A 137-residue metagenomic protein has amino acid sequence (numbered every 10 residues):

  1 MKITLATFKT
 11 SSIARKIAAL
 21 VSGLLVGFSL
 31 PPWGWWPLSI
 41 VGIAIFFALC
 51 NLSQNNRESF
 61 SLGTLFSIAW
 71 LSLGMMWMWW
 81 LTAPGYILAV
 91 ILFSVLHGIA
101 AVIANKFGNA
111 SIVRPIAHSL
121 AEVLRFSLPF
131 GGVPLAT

Functional and structural regions predicted by a protein language model:
K2-T137: Membrane-embedded alpha-helical bundles of multi-pass enzymes that act on lipidic or dolichyl-linked glycan substrates
